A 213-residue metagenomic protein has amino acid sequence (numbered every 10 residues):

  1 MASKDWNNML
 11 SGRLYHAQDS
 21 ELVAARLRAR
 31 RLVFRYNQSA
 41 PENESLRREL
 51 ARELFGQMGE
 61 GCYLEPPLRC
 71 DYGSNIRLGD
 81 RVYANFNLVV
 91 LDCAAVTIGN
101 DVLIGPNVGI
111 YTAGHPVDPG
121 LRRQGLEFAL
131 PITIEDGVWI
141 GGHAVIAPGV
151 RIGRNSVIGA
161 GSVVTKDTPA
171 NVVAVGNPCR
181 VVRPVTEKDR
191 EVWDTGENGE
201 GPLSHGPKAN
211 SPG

Functional and structural regions predicted by a protein language model:
M1-G61, C179-G213: Terminal amphipathic alpha-helical/low-complexity segments used for targeting or macromolecular assembly
W6-N7, L54, Q124, P131 (+1 more regions): Short secondary-structure boundary/capping segments
R48-E49, P67-R69: Short, glycine/charge-rich beta-strand/loop segments that flank catalytic centers and engage negatively charged groups
Y63, W139, V157, V173-V175: Short-chain dehydrogenase/reductase
L68-R151, N177-T195: Flexible, glycine/small-residue-enriched loop-and-beta-strand segment within the central core of proteins
G141-D167: Beta-rich strand-turn-strand
V163, P169-V181: A contiguous, mid-protein "functional segment" used to position or interact with cofactors/ions or partner subunits
